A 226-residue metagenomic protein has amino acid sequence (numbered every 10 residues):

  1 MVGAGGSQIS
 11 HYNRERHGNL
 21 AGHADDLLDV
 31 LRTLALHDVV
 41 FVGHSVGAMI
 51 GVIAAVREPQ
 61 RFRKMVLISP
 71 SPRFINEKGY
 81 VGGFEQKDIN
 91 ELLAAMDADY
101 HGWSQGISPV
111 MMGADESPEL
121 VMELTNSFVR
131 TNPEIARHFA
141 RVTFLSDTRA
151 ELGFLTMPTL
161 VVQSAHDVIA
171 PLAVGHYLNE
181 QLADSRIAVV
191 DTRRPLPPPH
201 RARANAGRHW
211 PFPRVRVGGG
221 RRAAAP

Functional and structural regions predicted by a protein language model:
M1-G5, P72, R194-P197: Alpha/beta-hydrolase active-site loop signature
M1-V42, A204-G207: Active-site loop/oxyanion-hole signature of alpha/beta-hydrolase fold enzymes
V39, G43-A48, S164: Conserved alpha/beta-hydrolase "nucleophile elbow" surrounding the catalytic nucleophile
V52-A98: Flexible "cap/lid" loop of the alpha/beta hydrolase fold
N76-F84, A94-F154: Conserved alpha/beta-hydrolase catalytic His-Asp/Glu region
L155, V161-Q163, D167: Short beta-strand/loop motif that positions the catalytic acidic residue of the alpha/beta-hydrolase fold
V168-V174: Conserved alpha/beta-hydrolase "acid-adjacent" motif
D184-P226: Catalytic active-site module of serine/aspartate enzymes centered on a nucleophile-bearing elbow/loop
